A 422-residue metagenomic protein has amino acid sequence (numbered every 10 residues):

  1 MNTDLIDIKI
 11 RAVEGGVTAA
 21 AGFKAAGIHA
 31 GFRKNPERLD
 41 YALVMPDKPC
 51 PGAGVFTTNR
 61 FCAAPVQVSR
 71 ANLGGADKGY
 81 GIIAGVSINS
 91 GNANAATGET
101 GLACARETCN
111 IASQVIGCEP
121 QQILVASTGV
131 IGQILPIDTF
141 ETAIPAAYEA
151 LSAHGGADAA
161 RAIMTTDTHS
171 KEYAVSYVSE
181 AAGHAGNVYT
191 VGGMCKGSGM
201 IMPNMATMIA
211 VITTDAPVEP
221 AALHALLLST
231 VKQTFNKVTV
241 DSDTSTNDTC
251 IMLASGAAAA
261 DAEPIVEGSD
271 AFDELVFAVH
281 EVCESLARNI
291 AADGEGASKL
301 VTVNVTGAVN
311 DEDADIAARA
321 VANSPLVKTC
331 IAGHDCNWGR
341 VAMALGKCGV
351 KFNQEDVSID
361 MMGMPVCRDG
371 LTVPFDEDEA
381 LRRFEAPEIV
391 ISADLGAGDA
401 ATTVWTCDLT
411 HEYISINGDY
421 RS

Functional and structural regions predicted by a protein language model:
N2-E107, S113-S422: A structural signal for small-residue-enriched, beta-sheet-centric alpha/beta enzyme cores and oligomeric scaffold folds
